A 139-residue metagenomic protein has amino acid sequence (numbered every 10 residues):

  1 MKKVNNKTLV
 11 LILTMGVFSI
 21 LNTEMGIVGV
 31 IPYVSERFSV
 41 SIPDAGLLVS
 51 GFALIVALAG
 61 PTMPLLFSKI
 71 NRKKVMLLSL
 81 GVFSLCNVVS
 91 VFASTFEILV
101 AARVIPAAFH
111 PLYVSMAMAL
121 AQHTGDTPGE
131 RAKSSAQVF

Functional and structural regions predicted by a protein language model:
T8-A45, G60-M63: Extracytoplasmic
I12, E97-R103: Short hydrophobic/alpha-helical segments at membrane-entry points of transmembrane helices in Major Facilitator
T14, G46, L77, A132-A136: Conserved glycine-rich helix-kink/hinge and helix-boundary motifs of the Major Facilitator Superfamily
L21, M25, V91, A107-S115: Small-residue-rich segments within alpha-helical transmembrane domains of MFS-like 12-TM solute carriers
S39, N71, F92-I98, F109 (+1 more regions): Helix-breaking motifs and short loop linkers at transmembrane-helix boundaries and internal kinks in secondary membrane
F52-L54: Short hydrophobic/small-residue motifs within alpha-helical transmembrane segments of multi-pass transporter-like
L58-E97: Conserved MFS/SLC helix-loop-helix module at the cytosolic interface between two early adjacent transmembrane helices
A102-F139: Cytoplasmic helix-loop-helix junction between adjacent transmembrane helices in 12-TM secondary transporters
